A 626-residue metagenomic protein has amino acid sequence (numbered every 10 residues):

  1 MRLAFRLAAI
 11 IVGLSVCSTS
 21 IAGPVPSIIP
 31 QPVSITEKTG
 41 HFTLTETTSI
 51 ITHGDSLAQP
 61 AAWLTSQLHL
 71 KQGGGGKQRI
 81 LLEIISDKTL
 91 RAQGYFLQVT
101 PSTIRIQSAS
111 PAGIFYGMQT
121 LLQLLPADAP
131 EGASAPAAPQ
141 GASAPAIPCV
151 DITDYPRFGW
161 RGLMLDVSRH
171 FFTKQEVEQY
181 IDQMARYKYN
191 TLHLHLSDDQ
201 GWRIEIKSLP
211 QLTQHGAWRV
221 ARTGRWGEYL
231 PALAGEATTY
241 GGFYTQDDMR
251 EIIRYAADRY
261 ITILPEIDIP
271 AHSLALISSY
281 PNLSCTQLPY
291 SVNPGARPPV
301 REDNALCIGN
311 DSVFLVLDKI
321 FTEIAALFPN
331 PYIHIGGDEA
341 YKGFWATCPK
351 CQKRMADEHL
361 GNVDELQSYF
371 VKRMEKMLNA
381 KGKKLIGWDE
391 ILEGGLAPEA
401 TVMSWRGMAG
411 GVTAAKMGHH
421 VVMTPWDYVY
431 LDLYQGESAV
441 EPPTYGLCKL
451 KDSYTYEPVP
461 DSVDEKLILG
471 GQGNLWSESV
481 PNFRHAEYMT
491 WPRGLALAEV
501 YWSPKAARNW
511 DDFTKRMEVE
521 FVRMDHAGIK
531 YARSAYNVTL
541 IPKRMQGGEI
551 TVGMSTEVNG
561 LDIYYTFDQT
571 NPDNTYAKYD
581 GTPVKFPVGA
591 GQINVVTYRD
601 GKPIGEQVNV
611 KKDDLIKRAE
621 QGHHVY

Functional and structural regions predicted by a protein language model:
M1-A8: Bacterial N-terminal signal peptides that target proteins for export
A4, A22, I51, P504 (+1 more regions): Short, compositionally stereotyped local motifs that mark structural "simplifiers"
A8-S18: Bacterial N-terminal signal peptides
G23-F158, H485, Y501-D511, R516-A527: Contiguous, structured surface segment used for ligand recognition
A58-Q59, F171-T173, D199-E205, P270-L276 (+8 more regions): Flexible loop/turn segments at secondary-structure boundaries
L90, F96-F314, K319-Y332, R373 (+2 more regions): Feature activates predominantly on carbohydrate-active enzymes
L276-N282, P294-A400, W405-T413, M417: Active-site neighborhood of glycoside hydrolase catalytic domains
K384-A400, R406-G553: Flexible, acidic glycine-rich loops studded with aromatic residues
